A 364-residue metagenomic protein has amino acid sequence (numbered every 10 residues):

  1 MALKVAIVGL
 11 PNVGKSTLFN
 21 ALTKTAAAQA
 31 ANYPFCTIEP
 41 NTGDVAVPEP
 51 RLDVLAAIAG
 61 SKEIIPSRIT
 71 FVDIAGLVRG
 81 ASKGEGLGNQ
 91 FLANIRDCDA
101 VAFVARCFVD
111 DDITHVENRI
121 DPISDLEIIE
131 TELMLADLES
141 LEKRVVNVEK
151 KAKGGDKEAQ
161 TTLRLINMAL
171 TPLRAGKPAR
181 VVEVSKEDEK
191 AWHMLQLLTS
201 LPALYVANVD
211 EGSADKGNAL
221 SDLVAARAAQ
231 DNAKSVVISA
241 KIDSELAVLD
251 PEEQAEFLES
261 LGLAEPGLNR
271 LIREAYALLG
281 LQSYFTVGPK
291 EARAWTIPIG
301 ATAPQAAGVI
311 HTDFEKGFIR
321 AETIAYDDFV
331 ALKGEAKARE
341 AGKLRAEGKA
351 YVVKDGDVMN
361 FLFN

Functional and structural regions predicted by a protein language model:
M1-T114, E142-K143, V148: Conserved G1/Walker A P-loop phosphate-binding module
A2-V8, V13, F19, N147-K354 (+1 more regions): C-terminal-of-GTPase-core extension/linker across diverse P-loop GTPases
I7, I38, I58, I64-I65 (+14 more regions): Weak global preference for isoleucine
T17, P34, T70, I120 (+4 more regions): Generic signal for short, ordered secondary-structure residues within or immediately flanking folded domains
L22, G84-L87, V116-R119, N218-D222 (+1 more regions): Short, glycine/charged-enriched secondary-structure capping and boundary segments
A26-P34, N41-G43, R51-V54, K83 (+9 more regions): Glycine-rich, flexible loop/turn motifs
F35, E49-L52, I65-F71, E85-D99 (+9 more regions): Amphipathic alpha-helical transducer elements in NTP-driven molecular machines
G43-P48, A75-E85, R96-D156, P172-S185 (+1 more regions): Conserved Switch II/interswitch segment of TRAFAC-class P-loop GTPases
